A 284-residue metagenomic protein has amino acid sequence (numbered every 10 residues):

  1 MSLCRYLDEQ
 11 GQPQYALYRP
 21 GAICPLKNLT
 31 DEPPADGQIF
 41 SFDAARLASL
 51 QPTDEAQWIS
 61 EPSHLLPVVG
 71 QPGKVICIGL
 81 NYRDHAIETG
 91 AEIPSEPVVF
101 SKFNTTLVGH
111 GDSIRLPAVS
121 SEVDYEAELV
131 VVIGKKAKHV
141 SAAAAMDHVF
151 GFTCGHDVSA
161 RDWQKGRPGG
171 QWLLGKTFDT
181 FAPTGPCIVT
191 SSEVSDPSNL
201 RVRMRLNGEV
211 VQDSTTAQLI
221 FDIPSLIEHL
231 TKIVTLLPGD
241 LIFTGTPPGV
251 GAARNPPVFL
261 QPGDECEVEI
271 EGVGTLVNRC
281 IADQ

Functional and structural regions predicted by a protein language model:
M1-P97, E267: N-terminal non-catalytic cap/leader segment that marks the start of a structured domain
C4, L65-P67, E88-G90, I114-V123 (+4 more regions): A generic local secondary-structure boundary/capping motif
R5, W58-S60, H85, A91 (+1 more regions): Catalytic-pocket segment enriched in acidic/His residues
V68, E122-D124, T235, F259-L260: Residue-level "contact hotspot" at macromolecular interaction interfaces
I93-H110, Y125, Q261-G272: Structural signature of FAD isoalloxazine-binding scaffolds in flavoprotein oxidoreductases
V130-K136, V140-G155, R161: RNA pseudouridine synthases
